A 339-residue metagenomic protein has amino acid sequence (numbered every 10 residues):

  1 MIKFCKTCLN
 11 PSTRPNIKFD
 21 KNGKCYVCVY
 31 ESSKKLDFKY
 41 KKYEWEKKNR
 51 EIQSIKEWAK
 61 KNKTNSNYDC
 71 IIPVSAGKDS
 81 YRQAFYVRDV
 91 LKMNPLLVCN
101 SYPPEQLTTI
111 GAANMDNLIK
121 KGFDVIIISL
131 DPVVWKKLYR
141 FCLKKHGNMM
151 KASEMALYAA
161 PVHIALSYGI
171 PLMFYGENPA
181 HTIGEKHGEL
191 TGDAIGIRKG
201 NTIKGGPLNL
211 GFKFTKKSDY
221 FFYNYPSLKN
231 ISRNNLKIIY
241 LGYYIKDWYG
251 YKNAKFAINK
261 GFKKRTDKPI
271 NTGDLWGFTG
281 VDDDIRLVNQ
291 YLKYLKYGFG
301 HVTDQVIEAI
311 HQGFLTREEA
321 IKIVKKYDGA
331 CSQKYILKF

Functional and structural regions predicted by a protein language model:
M1-D69, Y86-F339: Nucleotide-activated chemistry modules centered on ATP-dependent adenylation/adenylyltransferase
C70-D79: Short, glycine-rich nucleotide/cofactor-binding loops
R82-Q83: Hydrophobic positions on the alpha1 helix immediately C-terminal to the Walker A/P-loop
